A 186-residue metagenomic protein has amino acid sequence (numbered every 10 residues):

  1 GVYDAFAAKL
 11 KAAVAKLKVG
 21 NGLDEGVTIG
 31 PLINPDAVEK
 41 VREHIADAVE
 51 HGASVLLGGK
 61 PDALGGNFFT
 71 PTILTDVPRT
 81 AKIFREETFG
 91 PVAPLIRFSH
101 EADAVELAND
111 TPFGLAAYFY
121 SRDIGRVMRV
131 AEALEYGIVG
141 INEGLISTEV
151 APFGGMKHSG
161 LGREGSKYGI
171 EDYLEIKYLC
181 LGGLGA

Functional and structural regions predicted by a protein language model:
G1-K18, I176: Conserved core segment of the aminotransferase class I/II
F6, L10, V41, V127-V130: Hydrophobic packing residues within well-ordered alpha-helices of enzyme cores
A15-G22, I45, P61, F68-A186: Conserved C-terminal structural/oligomerization subdomain of aldehyde/semialdehyde dehydrogenase
P31-L32, P71: Conserved PLP-binding catalytic core of the aspartate aminotransferase-like
L32-R42: Short beta-strand to alpha-helix junction loop
E50-P61: Short secondary-structure junctions
